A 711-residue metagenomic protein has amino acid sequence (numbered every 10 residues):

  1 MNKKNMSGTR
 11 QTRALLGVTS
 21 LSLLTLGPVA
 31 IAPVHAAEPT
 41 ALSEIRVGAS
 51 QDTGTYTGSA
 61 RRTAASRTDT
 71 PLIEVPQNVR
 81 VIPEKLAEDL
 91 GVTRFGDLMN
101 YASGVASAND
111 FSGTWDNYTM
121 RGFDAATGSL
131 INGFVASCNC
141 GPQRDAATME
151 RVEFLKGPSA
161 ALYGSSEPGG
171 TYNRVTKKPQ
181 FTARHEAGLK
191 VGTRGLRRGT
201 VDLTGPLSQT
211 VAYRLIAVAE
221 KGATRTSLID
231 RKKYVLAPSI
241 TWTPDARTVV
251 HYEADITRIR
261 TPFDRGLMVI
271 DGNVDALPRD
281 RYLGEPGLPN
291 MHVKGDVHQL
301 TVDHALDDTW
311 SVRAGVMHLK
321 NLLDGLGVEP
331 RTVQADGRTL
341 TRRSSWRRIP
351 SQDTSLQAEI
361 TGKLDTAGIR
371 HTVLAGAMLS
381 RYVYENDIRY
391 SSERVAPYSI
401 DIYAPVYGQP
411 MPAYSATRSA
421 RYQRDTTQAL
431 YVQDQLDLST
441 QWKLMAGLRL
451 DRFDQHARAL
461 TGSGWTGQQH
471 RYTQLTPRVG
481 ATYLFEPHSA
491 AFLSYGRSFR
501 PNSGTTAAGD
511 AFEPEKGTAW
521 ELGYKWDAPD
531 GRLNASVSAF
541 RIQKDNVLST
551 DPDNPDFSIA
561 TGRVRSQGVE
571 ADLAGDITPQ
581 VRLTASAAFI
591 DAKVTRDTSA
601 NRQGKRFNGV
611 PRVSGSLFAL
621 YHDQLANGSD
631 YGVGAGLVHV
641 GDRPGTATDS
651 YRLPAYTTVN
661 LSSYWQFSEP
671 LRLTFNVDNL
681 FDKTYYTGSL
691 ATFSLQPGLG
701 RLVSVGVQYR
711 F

Functional and structural regions predicted by a protein language model:
S43-T182, L522: Acidic, small-polar-rich N-terminal luminal/periplasmic segments of exported/outer-membrane proteins
A147-E150, A161-P238, P244-T248, D296 (+2 more regions): Outer-membrane beta-barrel translocator/receptor signature
E220-T224, Y234-A305, H318-S351, R394-Q423 (+2 more regions): Acidic/polar loop-and-plug regions of large Gram-negative outer-membrane beta-barrel proteins
T241-D245, S351, R370-Y382, R421-K544 (+1 more regions): Structural signature of Gram-negative outer-membrane beta-barrels, strongest in the C-terminal barrel of TonB-dependent
H298-N321, R343-R458: Face-selective signature of the C-terminal outer-membrane beta-barrel domain
D303-M317, N321-G327, P514-D576, S586-T595: Membrane-embedded beta-barrel scaffold of Gram-negative outer-membrane proteins
Q441, R541, A560-A647, F681 (+1 more regions): Gram-negative outer-membrane beta-barrel transporters
V638-T646, Y664-F711: C-terminal beta-signal and adjacent terminal beta-strands/loops of Gram-negative outer-membrane beta-barrel proteins
